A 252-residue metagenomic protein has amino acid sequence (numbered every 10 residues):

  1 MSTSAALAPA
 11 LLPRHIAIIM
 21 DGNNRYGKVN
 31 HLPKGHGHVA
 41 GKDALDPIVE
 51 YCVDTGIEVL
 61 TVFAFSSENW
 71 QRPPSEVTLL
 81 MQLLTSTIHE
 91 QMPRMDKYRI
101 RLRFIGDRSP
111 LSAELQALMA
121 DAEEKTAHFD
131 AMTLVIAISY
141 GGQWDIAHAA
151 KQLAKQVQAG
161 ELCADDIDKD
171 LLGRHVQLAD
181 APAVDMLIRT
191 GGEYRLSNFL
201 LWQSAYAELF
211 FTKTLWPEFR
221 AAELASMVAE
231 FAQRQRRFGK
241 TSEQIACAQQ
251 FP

Functional and structural regions predicted by a protein language model:
M1-P252: Flexible, compositionally biased loop and terminal segments
